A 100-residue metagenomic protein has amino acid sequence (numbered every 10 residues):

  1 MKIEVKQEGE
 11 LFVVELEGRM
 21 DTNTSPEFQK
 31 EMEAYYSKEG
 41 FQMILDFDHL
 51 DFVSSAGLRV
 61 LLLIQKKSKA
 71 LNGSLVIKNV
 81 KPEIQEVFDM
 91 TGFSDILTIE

Functional and structural regions predicted by a protein language model:
M1-E15: Short beta-strand/loop segment at the start of cytosolic alpha/beta domains
T22-I96: Amphipathic alpha-helical interaction surfaces in cytosolic regulatory modules
T98-E100: Short acidic-hydrophobic, aromatic-tinged amphipathic segments that line or gate anion-handling sites
